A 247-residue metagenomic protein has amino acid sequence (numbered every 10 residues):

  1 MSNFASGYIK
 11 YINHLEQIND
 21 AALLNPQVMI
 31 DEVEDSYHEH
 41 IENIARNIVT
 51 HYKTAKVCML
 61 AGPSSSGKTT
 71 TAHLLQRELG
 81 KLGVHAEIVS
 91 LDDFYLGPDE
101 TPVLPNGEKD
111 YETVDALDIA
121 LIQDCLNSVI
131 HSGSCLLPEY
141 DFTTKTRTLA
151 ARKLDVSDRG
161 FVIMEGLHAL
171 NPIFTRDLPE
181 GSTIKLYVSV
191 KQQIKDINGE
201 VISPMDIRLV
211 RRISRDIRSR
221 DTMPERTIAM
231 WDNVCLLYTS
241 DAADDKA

Functional and structural regions predicted by a protein language model:
S2-H38: Charged, amphipathic alpha-helical linker segments immediately N-terminal to NTP-binding catalytic cores
L60: Hydrophobic anchor at the beta1->P-loop junction of P-loop NTPases
K68: Conserved lysine of the Walker
T71: Hydrophobic positions on the alpha1 helix immediately C-terminal to the Walker A/P-loop
L82-P98: Short beta-strand-centered segment that lines the nucleotide-binding/catalytic pocket of NTP-utilizing
P102-Y140: Conserved nucleotide-sensing/catalytic segment adjacent to the nucleotide-binding pocket in NTP-handling enzymes
G166-R211: ATP-dependent NMP and nucleoside kinases share a basic, alpha-helical "lid"
Y238-A243: Conserved small/polar residues in nucleotide/adenosyl-binding loops
